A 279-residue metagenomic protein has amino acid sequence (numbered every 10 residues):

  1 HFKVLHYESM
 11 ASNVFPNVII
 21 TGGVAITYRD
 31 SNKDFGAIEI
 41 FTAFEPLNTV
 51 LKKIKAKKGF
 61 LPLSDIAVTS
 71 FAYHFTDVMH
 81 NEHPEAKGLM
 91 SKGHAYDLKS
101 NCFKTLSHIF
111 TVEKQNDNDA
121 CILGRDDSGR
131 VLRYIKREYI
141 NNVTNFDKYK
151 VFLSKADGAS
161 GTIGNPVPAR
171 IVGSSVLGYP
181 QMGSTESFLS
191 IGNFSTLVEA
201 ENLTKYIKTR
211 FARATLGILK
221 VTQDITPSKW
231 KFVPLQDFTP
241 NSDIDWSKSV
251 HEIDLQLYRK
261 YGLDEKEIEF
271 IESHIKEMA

Functional and structural regions predicted by a protein language model:
H1, T21-G22, M278: Short secondary-structure boundary/capping segments
F2-N13: Conserved S-adenosyl-L-methionine
V14-I244, K248-E265: C-terminal substrate-recognition regions of SAM-dependent nucleic acid methyltransferases
K266-A279: Short, amphipathic C-terminal "tail helix"
